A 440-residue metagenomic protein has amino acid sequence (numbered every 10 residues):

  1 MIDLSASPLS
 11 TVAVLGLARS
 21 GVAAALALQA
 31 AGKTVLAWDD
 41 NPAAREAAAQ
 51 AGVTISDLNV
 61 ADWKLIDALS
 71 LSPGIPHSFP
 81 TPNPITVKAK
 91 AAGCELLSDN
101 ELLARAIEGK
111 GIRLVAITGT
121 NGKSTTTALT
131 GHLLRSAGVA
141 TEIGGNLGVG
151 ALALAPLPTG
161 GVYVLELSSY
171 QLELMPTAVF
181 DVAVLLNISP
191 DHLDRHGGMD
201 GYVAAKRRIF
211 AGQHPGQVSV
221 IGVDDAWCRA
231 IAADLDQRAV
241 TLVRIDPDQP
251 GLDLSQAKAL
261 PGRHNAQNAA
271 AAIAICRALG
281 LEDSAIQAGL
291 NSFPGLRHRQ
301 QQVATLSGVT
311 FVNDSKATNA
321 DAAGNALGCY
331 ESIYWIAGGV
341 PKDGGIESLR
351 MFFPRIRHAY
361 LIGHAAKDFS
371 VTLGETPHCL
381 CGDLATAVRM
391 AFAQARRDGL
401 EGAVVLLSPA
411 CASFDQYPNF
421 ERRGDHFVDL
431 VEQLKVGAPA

Functional and structural regions predicted by a protein language model:
M1-S98, L102, P261, L281 (+2 more regions): N-terminal leader/targeting and accessory segments in enzymes
I2-T11, A23-A31, A140, K258-I356 (+1 more regions): Nucleotide phosphate-binding/pyrophosphate-handling subdomain across enzymes that bind or process nucleotide phosphates
T11, K64, P73, H77-V223 (+5 more regions): Phosphate-binding loop of NTP-binding sites
L28, L69, I117, N146 (+10 more regions): Residue-level signal for inorganic ion chemistry
K33-D40, S219-V223, I336-A337, P354-A365: Short internal beta-strands
T34-D39, E142-I143, V164, R244 (+1 more regions): Short beta-strand "acidic-cap" motif of Rossmann-like dinucleotide-binding folds
D39-A44, L58-N59, E101, G148 (+4 more regions): Short, polar loop motifs at secondary-structure junctions
I85, I346-A403, A438-A440: C-terminal helical cap/extension that packs against the catalytic core of soluble nucleotide-cofactor enzymes
